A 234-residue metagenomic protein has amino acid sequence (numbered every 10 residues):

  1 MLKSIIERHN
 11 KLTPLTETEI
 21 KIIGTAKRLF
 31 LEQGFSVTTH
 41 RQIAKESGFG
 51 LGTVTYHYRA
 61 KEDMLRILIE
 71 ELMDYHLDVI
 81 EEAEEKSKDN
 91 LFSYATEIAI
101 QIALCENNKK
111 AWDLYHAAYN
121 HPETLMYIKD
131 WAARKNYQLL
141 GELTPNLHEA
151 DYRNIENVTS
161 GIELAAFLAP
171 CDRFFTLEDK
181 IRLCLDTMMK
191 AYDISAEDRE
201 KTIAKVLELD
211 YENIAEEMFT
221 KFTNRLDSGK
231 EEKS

Functional and structural regions predicted by a protein language model:
M1-I6, Y137-N146, D172-S234: C-terminal peripheral helix-coil segments that are non-catalytic and often amphipathic
M1-K21: Generic N-terminal leader segments that precede the first folded domain
K21, L29-D63, I67: Helix-turn-helix
E70-L77: Short, basic, alpha-helical segments at the C-terminal edge of helix-turn-helix-like DNA-binding modules
D78-D113, K129-R134: Hydrophobic alpha-helical connector segments
A83-E84, L114-H121, K205: Short linear capping/connector segments at secondary-structure termini
A117-F167, E178-D179, L183-D186: Amphipathic alpha-helical packing segments from all-alpha helical-bundle domains
